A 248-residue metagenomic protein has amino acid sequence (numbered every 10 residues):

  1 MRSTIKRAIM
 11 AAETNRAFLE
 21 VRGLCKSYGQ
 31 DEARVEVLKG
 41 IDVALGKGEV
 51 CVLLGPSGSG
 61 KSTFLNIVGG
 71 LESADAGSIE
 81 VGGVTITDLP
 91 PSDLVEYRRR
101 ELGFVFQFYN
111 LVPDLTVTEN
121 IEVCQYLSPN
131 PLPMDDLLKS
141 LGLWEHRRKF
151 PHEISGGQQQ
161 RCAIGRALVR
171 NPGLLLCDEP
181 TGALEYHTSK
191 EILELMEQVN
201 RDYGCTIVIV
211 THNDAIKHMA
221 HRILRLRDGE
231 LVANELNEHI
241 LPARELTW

Functional and structural regions predicted by a protein language model:
R2-E13: Pre-NBD coupling/linker segments of ABC/ABC-like ATPases
A17-A220, R225-L226: ABC family nucleotide-binding domain
E230-W248: Conserved beta-strand-loop-alpha-helix hinge in the C-terminal portion of ABC ATPase nucleotide-binding domains
